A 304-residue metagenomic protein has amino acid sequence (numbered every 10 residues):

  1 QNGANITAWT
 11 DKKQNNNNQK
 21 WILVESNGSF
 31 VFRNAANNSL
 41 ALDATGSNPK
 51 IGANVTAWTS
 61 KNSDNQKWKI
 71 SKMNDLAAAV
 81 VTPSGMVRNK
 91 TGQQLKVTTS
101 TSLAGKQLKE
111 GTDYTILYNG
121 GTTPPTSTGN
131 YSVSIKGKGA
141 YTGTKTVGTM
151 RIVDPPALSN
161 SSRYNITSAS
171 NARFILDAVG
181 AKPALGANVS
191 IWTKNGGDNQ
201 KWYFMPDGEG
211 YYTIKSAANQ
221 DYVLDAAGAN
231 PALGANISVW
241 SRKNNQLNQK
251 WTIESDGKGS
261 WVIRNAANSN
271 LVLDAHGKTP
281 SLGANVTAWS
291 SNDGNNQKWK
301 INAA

Functional and structural regions predicted by a protein language model:
Q1-N2, N15-K50, D64-M73, P155-P183 (+3 more regions): Extracellular glycan-recognition/adhesion modules and their associated mucin-like linkers
N2-Q14, T59-N62, G186-G197, N236-N244 (+1 more regions): Surface-exposed turn/loop modules enriched in turn-prone residues
W21, W68, N89-T91, Y114 (+3 more regions): Extracellular/surface recognition and adhesion modules
N74-Q107: Solvent-exposed, low-complexity, repeat-rich "mucin-like" stalks and linkers
N89-G92, G111, T128, S161: Solvent-exposed, conformationally flexible loop/turn segments
K106-T142: Serine/threonine-rich, repeat-prone extracellular segments and beta-strand-based repeat modules of secreted/surface
K145-I152: C-terminal edge beta-strand
